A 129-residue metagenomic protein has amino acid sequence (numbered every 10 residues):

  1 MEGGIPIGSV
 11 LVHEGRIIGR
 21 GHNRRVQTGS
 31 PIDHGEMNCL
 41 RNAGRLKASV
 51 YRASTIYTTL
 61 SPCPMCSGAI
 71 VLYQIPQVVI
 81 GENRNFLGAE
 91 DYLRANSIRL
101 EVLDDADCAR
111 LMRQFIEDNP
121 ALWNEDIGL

Functional and structural regions predicted by a protein language model:
M1-G3: Short loop/turn motifs at secondary-structure junctions and domain boundaries
I7-G15: Short beta-strand scaffold segments in enzyme catalytic cores
R24-N38: A short, polar/charged loop-to-alpha-helix boundary motif
D33, I56-P76: Local cysteine-cluster metal-coordination motifs and their immediate loop/turn environment, predominantly Fe-S cluster
S49-S54: Short helix-loop-beta connector
V71-L129: Zinc-dependent deaminase
